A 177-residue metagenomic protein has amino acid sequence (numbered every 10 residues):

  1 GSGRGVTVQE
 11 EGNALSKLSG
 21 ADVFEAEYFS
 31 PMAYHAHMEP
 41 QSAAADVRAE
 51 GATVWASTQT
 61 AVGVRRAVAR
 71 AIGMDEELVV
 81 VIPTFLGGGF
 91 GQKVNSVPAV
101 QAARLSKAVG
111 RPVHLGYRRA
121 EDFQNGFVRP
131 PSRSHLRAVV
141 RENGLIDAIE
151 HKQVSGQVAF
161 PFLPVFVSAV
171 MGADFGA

Functional and structural regions predicted by a protein language model:
G1-A177: Structural alpha/beta core scaffold segments of enzyme domains
